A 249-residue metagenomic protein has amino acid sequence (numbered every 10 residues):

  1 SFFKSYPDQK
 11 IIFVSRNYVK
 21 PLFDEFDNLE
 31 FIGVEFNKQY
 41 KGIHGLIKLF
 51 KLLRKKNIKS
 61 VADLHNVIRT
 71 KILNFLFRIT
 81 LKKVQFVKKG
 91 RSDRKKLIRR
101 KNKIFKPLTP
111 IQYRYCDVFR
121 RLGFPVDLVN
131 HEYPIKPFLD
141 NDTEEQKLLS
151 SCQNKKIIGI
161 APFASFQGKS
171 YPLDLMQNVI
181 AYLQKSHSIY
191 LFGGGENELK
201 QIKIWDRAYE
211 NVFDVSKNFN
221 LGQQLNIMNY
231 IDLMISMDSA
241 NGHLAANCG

Functional and structural regions predicted by a protein language model:
S1-G249: Catalytic machinery of carbohydrate-active enzymes, primarily nucleotide-sugar-dependent glycosyltransferases
